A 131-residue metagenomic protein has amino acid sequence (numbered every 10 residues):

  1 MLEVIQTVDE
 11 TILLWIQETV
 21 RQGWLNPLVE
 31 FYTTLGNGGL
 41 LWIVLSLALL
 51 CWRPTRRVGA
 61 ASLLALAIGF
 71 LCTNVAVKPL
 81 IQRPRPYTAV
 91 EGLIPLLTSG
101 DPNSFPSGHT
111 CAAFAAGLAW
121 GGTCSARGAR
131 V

Functional and structural regions predicted by a protein language model:
M1-L40, N74-D101: N-terminal transmembrane-helix/juxtamembrane module of multi-pass inner/ER membrane proteins
W24, P54-G59, S125-V131: Membrane-helix interface segments
L35-G38, L63, G128-V131: Alpha-helical transmembrane segments
L40, R56, A60-A61, S104-P106: Short alpha-helix boundary/capping motifs
L45, L93-V131: Membrane-embedded catalytic cores of phosphoryl/pyrophosphoryl-handling enzymes
L45-T73: Interfacial segments of alpha-helical transmembrane regions
L49, T73, V77-Q82, G121 (+1 more regions): Membrane-water interface at transmembrane helix exits
W52-P54, I68-G69, R83-A89, A115-A116: Short alpha-helical linear motifs
